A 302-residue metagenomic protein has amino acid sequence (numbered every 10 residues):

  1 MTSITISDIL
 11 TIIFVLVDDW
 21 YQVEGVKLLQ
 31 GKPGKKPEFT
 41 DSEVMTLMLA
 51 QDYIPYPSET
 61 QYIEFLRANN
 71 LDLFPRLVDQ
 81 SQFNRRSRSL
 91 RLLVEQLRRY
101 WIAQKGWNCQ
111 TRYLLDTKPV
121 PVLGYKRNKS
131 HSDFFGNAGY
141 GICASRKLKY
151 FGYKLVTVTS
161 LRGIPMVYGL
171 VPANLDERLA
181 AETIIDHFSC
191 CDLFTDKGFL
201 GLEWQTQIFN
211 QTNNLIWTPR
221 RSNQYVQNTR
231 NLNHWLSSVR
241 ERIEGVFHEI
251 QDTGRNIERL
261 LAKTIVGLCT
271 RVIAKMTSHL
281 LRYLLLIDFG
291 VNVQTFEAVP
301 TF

Functional and structural regions predicted by a protein language model:
M1-F302: Short alpha-helical elements
